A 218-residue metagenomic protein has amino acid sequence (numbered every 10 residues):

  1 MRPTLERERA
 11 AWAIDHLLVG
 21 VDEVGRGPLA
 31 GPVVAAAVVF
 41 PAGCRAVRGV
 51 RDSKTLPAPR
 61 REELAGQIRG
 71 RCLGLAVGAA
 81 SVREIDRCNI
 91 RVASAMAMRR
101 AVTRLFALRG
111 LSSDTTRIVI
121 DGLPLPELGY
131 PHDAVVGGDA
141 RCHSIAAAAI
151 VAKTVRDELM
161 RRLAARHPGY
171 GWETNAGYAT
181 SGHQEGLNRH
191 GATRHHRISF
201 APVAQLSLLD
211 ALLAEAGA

Functional and structural regions predicted by a protein language model:
M1-A218: RNase H-like, Mg2+-dependent phosphodiesterase core, and more generally RNA phosphate-backbone-engaging helix-loop
